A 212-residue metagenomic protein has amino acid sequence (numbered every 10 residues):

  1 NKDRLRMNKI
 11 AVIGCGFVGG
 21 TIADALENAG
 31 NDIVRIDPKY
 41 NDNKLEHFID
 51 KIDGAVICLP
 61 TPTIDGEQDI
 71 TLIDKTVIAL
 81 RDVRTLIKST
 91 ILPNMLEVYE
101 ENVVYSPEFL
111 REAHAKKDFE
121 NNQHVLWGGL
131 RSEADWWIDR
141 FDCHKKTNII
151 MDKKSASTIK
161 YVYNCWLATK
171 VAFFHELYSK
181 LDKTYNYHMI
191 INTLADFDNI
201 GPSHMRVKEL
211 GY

Functional and structural regions predicted by a protein language model:
N1: Glycine- and charge-rich intrinsically disordered segments
R4-Y212: Structural/interface elements that position substrates and couple domains in central-metabolism enzymes
